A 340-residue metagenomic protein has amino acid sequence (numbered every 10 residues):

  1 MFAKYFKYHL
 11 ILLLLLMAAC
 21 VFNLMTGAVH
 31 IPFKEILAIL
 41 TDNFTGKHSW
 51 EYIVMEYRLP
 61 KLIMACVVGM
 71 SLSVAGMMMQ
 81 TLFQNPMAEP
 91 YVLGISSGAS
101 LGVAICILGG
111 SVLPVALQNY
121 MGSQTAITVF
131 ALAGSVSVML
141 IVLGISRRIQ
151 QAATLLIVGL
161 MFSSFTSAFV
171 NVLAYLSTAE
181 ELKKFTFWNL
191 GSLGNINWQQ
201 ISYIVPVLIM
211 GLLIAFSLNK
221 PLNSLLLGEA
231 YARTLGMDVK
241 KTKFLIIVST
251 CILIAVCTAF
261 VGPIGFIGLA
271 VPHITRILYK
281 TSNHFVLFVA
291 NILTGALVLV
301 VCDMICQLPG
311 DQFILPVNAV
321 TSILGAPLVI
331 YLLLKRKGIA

Functional and structural regions predicted by a protein language model:
M1-A340: Alpha-helical transmembrane segments in inner-membrane proteins
